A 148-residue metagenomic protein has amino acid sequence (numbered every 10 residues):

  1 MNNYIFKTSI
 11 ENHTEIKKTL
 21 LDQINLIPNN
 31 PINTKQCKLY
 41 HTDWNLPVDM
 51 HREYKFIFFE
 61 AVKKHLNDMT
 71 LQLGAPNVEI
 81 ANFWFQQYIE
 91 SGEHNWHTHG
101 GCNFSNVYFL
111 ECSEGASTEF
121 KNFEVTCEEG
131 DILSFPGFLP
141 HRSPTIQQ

Functional and structural regions predicted by a protein language model:
M1-P76, E93: Non-heme Fe(II)/2-oxoglutarate
N77-T145: Catalytic core of non-heme Fe(II) oxygenases with the double-stranded beta-helix
